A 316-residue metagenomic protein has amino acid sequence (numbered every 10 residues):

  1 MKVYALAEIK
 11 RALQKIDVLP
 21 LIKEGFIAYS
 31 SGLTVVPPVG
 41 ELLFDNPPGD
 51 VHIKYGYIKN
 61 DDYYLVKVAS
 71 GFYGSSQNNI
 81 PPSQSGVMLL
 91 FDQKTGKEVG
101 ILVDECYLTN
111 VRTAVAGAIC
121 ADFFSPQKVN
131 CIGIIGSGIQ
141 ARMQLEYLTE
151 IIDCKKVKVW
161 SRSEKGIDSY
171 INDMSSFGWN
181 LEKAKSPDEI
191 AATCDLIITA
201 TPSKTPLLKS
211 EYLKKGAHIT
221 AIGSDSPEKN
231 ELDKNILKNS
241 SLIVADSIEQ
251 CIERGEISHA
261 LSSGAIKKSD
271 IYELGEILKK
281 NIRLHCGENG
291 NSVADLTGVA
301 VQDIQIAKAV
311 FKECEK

Functional and structural regions predicted by a protein language model:
M1-N110, A116, S125-K128, V301-I304 (+1 more regions): N-terminal ligand-binding/catalytic initiation module
K10, E228-K316: Adenosine-phosphate binding glycine-rich loop
F124-C131, D153, K214-K215: Short helix-loop-beta connector
I132-G133, S292: Conserved beta-strand elements of the Class I
S137-G138: Glycine-rich Rossmann-fold phosphate-binding loop(s) that bind the pyrophosphate of adenine dinucleotide cofactors
A141-R142: N-terminal Rossmann-fold NAD(P) dinucleotide-binding loop
E150-F177: NAD(P)-binding Rossmann-fold cofactor-contacting core
W179-A260, A265: Rossmann-like adenosine-cofactor binding region
